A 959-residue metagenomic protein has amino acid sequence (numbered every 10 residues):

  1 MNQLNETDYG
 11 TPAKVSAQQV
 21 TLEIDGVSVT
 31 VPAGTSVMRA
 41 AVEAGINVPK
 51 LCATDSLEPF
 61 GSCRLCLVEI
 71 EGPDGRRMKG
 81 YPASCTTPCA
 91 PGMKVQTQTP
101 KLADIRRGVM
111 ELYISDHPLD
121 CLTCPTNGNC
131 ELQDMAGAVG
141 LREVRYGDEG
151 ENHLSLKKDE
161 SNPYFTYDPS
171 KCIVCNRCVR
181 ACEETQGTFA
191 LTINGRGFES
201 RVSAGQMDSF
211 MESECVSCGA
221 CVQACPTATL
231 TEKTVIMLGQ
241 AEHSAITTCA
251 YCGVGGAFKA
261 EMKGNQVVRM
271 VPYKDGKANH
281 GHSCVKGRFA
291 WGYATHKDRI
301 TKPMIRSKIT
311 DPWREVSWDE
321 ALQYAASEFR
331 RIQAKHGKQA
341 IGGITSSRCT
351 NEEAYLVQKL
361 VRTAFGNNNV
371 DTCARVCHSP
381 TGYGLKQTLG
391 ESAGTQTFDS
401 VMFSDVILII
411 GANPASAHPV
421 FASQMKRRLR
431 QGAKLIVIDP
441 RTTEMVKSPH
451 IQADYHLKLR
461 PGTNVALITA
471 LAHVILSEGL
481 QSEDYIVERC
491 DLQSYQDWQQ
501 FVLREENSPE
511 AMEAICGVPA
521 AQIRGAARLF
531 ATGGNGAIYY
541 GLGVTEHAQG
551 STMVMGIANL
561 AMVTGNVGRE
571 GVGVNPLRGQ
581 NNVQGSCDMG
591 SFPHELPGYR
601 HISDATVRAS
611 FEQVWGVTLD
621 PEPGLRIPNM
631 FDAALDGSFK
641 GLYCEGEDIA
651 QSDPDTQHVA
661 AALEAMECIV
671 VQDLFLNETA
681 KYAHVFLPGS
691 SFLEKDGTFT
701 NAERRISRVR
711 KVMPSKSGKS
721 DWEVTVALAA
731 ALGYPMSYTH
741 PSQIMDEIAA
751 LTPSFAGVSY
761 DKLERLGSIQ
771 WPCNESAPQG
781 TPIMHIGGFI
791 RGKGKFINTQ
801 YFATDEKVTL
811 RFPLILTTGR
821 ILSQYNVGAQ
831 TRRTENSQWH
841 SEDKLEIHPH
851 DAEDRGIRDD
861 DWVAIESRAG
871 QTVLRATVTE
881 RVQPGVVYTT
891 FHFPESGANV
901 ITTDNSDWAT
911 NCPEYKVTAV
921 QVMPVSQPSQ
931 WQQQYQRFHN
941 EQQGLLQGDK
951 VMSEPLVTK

Functional and structural regions predicted by a protein language model:
M1-T21: Terminal leader/tail segments of proteins
N2-Y9, R64-S217, V222-T248, K263-V267: Fe-S ferredoxin-like electron-transfer domains and their immediately adjacent linker/connector regions across
L22-E23, P91-T97, M207, Q452-L459 (+4 more regions): Short beta-alpha connecting loops at secondary-structure transitions that line or flank enzyme active sites
V37-E71: A basic, amphipathic helix-loop patch mediating RNA/tRNA/ribosome contacts
P118, C175, R180, I236-K695 (+6 more regions): Catalytic alpha/large subunits of respiratory electron-transfer oxidoreductases, centered on bis-MGD molybdoenzymes
F398, E694-P714, V724-G733: Glycine/threonine-rich phosphate-binding loop and adjacent beta-strand/alpha-helix elements that clamp
S586-C587, F592, P741-E835: Long, low-complexity segments enriched in small/aliphatic residues
S715-E775, T834-E846, H850-K959: Long, contiguous, secondary-structure-rich segments that constitute the structural scaffold of globular domains
